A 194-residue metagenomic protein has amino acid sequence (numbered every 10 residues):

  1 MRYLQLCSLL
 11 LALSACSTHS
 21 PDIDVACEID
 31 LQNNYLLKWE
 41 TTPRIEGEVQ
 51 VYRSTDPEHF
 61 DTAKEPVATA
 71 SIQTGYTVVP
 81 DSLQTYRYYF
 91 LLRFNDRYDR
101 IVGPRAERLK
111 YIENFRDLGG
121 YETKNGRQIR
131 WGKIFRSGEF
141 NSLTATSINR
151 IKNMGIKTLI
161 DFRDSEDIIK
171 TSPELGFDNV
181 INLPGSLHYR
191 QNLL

Functional and structural regions predicted by a protein language model:
R2-L9: Sec-dependent signal peptide recognition, specifically the positively charged N-region followed immediately by
A12-A15: C-terminal motif of bacterial Sec signal peptides marking the signal peptidase cleavage site
S17-L194: Cys-dependent protein tyrosine phosphatase-like superfamily
